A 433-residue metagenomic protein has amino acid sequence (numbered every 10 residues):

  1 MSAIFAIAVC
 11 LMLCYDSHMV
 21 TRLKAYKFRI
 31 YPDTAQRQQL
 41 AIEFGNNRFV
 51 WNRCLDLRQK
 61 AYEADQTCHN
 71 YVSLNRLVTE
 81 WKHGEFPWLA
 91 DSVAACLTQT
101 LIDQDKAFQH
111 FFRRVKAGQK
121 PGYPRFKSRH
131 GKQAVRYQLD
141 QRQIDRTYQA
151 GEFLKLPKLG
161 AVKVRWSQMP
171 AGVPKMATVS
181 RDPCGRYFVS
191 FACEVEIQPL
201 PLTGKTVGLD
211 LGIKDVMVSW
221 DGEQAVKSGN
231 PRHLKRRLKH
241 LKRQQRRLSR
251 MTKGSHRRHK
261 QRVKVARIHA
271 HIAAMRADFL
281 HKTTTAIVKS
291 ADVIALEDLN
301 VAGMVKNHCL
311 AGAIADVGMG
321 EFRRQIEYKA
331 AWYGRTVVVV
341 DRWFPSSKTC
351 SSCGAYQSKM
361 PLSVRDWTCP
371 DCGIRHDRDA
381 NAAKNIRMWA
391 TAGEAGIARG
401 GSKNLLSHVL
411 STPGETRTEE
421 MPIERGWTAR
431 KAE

Functional and structural regions predicted by a protein language model:
S2-H18, L23, E196, A313-E433: Positively charged, low-complexity nucleic-acid-binding target-recognition regions
S2-L97, A432: Gly/serine-rich nucleotide phosphate-binding loop at the start of the catalytic core of nucleotide/ADP-ribose-handling
R22, T34, A171, D182-G185 (+1 more regions): Short flexible coil/turn linkers enriched for glycine and charged/polar residues that connect secondary-structure
K27-R29, F188-S190, G208, M217-V218 (+5 more regions): Structured core elements
A61-F86, A171-K175, D182-V207, L211-R323 (+1 more regions): Substrate-contacting helices/loops that form the catalytic groove of nucleic-acid and nucleotide-polymer processing
Y71-D182: Acidic carboxylate diad motif detector
G151-P157, R186-F191, D366-W367: Generic recognition of long tandem-repeat/solenoid scaffolds
